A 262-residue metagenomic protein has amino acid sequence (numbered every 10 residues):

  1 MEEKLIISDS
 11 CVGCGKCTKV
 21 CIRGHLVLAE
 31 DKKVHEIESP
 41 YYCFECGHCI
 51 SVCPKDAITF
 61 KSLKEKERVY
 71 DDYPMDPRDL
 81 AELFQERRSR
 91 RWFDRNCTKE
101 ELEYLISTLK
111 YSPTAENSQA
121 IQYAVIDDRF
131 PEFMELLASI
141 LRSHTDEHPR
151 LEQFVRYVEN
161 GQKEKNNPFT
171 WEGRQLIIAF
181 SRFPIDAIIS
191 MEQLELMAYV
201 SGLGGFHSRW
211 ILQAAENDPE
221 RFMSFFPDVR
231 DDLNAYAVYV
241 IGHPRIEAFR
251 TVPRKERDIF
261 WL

Functional and structural regions predicted by a protein language model:
M1-L262: Acidic, surface-exposed loops and disordered segments
